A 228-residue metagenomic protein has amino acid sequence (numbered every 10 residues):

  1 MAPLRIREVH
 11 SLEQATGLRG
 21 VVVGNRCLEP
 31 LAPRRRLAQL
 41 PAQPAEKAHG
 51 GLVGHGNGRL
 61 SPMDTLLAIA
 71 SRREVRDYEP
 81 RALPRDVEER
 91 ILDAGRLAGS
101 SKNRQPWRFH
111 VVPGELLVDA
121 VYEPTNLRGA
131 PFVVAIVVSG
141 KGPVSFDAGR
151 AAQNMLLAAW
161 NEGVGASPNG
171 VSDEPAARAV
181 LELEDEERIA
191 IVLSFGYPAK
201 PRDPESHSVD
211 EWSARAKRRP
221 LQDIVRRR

Functional and structural regions predicted by a protein language model:
A2, S11, A15-T16, A32 (+2 more regions): Short linear motifs in low-complexity or flexible loops
H10, Q14, R19-G20, N25-C27: Residues at flexible loop/coil and secondary-structure boundary positions
L12, C27-P30, A38-P41, N57-R59 (+1 more regions): Compositionally biased, intrinsically disordered/low-complexity regions enriched for serine, proline and threonine
R19, R34-R35, L52-V53: Compositionally biased, low-complexity flexible segments
G56-R228: Acidic, surface-exposed loops and disordered segments
